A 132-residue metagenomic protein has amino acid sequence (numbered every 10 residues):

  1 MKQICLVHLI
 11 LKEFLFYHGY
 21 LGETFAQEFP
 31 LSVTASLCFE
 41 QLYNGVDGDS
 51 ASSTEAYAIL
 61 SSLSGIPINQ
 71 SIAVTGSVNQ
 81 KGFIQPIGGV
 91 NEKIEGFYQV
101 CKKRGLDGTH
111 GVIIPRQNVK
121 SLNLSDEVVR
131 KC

Functional and structural regions predicted by a protein language model:
M1-C132: Peripheral, non-AAA+ core regions of ATP-driven protein-machinery
